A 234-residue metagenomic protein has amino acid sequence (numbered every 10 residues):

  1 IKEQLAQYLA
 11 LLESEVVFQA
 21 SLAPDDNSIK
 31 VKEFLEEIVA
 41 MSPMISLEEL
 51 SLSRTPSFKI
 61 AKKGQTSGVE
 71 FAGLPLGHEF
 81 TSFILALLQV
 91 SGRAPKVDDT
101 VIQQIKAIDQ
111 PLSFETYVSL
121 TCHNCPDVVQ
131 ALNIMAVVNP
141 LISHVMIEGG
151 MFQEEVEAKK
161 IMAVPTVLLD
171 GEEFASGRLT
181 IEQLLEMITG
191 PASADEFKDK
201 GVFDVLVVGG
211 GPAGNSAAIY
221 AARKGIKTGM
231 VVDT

Functional and structural regions predicted by a protein language model:
I1-E36, I105-M146: Local sequence-structure signature of Cys/Sec-based thiol-disulfide redox active-site neighborhoods
E15, S51-E70, Q153-D170: Structural micro-motif
Q19, D26-H78, A94-V97: N-terminal non-catalytic structural scaffold regions of very large proteins
A23, M44-R54, P140-E154: Thiol-based oxidoreductase modules, predominantly thioredoxin-like and allied folds used for disulfide exchange
I60-A94, L168-E196: Non-catalytic, surface beta->alpha helical segment in thiol-disulfide oxidoreductase systems
A136, A218, A222: Gly/Ala-rich phosphate-binding loop of Rossmann-like dinucleotide-binding domains, activating on the conserved
F197-A213, G229: Beta1/beta-strand and adjacent pyrophosphate-binding region of the FAD-binding site in flavoprotein oxidoreductases
L206, R223-T234: Glycine-rich FAD pyrophosphate-binding loop
